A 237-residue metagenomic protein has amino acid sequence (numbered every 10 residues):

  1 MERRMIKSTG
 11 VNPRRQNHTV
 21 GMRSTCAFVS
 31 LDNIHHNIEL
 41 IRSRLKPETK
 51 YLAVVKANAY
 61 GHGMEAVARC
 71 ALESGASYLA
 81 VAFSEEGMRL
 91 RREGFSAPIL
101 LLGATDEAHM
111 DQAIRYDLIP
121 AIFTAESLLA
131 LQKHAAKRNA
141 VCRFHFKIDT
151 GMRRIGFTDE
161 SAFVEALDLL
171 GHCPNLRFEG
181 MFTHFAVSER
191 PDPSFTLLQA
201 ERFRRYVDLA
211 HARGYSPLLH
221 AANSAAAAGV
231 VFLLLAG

Functional and structural regions predicted by a protein language model:
E2-R15, T19-V29: Catalytic-site microenvironment of enzymes that process N-acetyl-hexosamine-containing cell-wall polysaccharides
G21, T25-V29, N33-H36, P47-A221: Active-site-proximal beta-alpha core segment in soluble small-molecule metabolic enzymes
E39: Active-site phosphate/pyrophosphate- and oxyanion-stabilizing loops and adjacent acidic/basic residues in soluble
R44: Conserved PLP-enzyme active-site core in the AAT-like
L219, N223-G229: Phosphate-binding site of ATP-dependent enzymes
A228-G237: Active-site loop ensemble at the mouth of alpha/beta enzyme cores that anchors a bound cofactor
